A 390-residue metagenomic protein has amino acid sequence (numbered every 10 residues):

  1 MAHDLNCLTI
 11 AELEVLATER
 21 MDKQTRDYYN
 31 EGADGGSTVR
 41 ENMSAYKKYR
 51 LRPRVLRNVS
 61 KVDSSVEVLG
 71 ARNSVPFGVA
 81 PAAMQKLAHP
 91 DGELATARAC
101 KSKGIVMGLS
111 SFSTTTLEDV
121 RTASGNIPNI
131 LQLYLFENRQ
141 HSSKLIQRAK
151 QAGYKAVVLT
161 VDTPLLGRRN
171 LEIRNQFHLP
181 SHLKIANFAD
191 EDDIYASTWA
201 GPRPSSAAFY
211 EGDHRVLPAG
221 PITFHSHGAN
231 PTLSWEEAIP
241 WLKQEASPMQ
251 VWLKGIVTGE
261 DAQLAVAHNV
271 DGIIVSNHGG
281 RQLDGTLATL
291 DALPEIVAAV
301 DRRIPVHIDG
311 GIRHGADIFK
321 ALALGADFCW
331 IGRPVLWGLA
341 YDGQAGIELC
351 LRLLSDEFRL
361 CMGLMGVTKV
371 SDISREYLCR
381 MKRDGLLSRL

Functional and structural regions predicted by a protein language model:
M1-A71, R169, Q176-S234, D372-I373 (+1 more regions): An N-cap/entry alpha-helix motif that binds or orients negatively charged groups
M1-K47, D291-L390: Alpha/beta catalytic cores of nucleotide-metabolism and tRNA/nucleoside-modifying enzymes
Y29, M107-L109, N129-L133, V251-L253 (+1 more regions): Short catalytic-loop micro-motif centered on adjacent basic/acidic residues
A33-D34, S111-T115, E137, V257 (+1 more regions): Short beta->alpha linker loops
R50, S65-E67, P76-A80, V106-S110 (+2 more regions): Short, conserved beta-strand segments within well-ordered enzyme catalytic domains that often line or immediately flank
N73-T115: Glycine-rich active-site/cofactor-binding loop and its immediate structural neighborhood
M84, R98, S102, T122-A123 (+2 more regions): Alpha/beta enzyme core
S102-A123, I127-S142: A gly/proline- and charged-residue-enriched helix-loop-helix capping module
